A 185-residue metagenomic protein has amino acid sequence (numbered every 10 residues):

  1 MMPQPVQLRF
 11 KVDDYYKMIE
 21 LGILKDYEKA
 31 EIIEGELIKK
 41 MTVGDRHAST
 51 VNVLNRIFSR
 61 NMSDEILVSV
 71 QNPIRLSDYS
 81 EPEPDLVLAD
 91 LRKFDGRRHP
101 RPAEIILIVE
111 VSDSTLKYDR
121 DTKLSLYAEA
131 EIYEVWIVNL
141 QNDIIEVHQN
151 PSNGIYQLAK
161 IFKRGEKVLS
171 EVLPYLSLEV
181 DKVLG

Functional and structural regions predicted by a protein language model:
M1-G185: Gly/Pro/Ser/Thr-rich low-complexity, intrinsically disordered segments predominantly at protein N-termini
